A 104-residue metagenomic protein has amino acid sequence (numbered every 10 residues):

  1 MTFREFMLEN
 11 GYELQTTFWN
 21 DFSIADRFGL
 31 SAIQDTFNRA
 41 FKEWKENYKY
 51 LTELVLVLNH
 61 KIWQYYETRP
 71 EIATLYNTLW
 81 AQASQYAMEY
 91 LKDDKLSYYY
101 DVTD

Functional and structural regions predicted by a protein language model:
T2-M7, G11: Short, intrinsically disordered N-terminal pre-domain segments
T16-D104: Acidic, low-complexity, intrinsically disordered interaction modules
